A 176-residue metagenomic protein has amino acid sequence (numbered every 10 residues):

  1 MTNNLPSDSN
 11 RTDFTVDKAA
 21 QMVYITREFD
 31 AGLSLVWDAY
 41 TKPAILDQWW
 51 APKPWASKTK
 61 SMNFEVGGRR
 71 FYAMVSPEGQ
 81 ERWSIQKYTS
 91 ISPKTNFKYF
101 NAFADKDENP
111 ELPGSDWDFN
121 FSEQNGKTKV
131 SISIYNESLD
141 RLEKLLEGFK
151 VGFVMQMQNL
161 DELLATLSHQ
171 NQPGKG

Functional and structural regions predicted by a protein language model:
M1-A56: Hydrophobic ligand-binding cavity/cleft-lining segments
M1-D8, N136-G176: A conserved amphipathic terminal alpha-helix motif
N4, K60-S61, V66, P77-N125: Hydrophobic-ligand binding "helix-grip"
S9, K42-P43, G67-F71, Y99-A104: Short Pro/Gly-enriched beta-strand edge/turn motifs at strand-loop
A20-M22, F100, K106-V151: Beta-strand/loop substructures that line and gate deep hydrophobic ligand-binding cavities in soluble
Y24-I25, A44-E81, P173-G176: Short beta-edge strand/loop motif at the mouth of beta-sheet-based domains
V36-W37, L46, R70-Y72, Y88 (+4 more regions): Hydrophobic pocket/interface hotspot
